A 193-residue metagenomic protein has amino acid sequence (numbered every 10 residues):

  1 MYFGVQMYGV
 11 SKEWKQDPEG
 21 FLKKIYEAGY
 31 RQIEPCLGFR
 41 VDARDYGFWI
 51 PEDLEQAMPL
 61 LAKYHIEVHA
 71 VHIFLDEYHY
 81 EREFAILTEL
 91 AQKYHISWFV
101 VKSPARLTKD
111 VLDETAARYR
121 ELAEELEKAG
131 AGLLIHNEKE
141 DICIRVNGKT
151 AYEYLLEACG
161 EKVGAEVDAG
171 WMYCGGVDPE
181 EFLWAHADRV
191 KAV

Functional and structural regions predicted by a protein language model:
M1-K93, S97: N-terminal pre-domain/capping segments
Q6-V10, C36-R40, I73-D76, S103-R106 (+3 more regions): Active-site beta-loop-alpha junctions enriched in small/polar residues
E19, G47-Q56, E81-I86, L112-R120 (+2 more regions): Charged helix-capping and loop-helix junction motifs
Y26, M58, A62, R120-E127 (+1 more regions): Surface-exposed amphipathic alpha-helices with a cationic face
I33-E34, H69, F99, L134 (+2 more regions): A local structural micro-motif
K63-Y64, Y94, L122, K128-A129 (+1 more regions): Helix C-cap/helix->beta junction micro-motif
E89-K109, Y119, L126-E127: Hydrophobic alpha-helical segments and helix pairs
L126-V193: Acidic/histidine-rich catalytic cores of soluble enzymes
